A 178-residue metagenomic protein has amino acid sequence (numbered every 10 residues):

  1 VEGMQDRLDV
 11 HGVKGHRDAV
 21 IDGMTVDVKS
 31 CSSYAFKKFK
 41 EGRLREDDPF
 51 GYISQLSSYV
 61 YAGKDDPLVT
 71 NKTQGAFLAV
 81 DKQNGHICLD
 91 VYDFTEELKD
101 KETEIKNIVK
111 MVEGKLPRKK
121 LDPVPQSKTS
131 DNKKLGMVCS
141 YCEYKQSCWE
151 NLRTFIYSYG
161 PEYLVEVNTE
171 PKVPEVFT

Functional and structural regions predicted by a protein language model:
V1-G12, D18: A short acidic/basic microdomain associated with nuclease active sites
G12, I21-G23, N84: Glycine-centered tight beta-turn/hairpin loop motif at sheet-sheet or coil-to-beta transitions
K14-H16, G23, K72, C139: Extracellular structured ligand-interaction cores
R17-R43, Y59: Conserved catalytic cores of phosphodiester-cleaving nucleases, focusing on short active-site segments
G42-S54: A short acidic, glycine-rich active-site loop that binds or catalyzes chemistry on phosphate/adenosine moieties
E46-D48, A62-T178: Metal-dependent nuclease catalytic regions and adjoining charged, substrate-binding loops involved in nucleic-acid end
S54-A62: Short amphipathic alpha-helical face segments that pack within enzyme cores and frequently flank/anchor catalytic
